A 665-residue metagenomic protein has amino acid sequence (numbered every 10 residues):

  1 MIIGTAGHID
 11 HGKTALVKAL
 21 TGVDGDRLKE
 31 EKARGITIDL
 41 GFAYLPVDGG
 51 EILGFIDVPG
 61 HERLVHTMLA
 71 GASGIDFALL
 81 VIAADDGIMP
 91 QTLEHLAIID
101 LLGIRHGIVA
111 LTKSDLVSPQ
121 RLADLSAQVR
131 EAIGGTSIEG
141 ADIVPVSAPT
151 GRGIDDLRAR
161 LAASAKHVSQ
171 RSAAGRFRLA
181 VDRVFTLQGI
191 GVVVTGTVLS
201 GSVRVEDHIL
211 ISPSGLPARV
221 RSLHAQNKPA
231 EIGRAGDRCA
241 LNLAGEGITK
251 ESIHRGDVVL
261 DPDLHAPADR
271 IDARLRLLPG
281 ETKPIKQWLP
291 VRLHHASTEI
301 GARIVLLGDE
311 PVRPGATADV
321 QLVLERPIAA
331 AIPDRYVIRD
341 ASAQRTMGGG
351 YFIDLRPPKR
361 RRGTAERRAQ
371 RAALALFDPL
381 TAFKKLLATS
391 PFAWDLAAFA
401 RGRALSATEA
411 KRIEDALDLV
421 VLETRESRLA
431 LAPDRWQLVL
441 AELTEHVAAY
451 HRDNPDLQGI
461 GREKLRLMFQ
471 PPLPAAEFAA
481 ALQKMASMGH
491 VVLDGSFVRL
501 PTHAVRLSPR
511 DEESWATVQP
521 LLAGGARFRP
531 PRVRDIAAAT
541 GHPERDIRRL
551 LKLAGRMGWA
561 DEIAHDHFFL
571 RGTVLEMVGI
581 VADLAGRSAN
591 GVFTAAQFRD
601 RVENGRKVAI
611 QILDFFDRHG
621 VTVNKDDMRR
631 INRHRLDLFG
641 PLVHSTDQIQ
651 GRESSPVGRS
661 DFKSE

Functional and structural regions predicted by a protein language model:
M1-V58: Conserved G1/Walker A P-loop phosphate-binding module
I9, I36-I38, Y44-G49, A70-G74 (+2 more regions): Conserved catalytic network of the ASCE P-loop NTPase/AAA+ motor domain
D10, L16, G35, D57 (+15 more regions): Residue-level signature of catalytic and energy-coupling elements of molecular machines, predominantly ATP/GTP-dependent
I52, V58-R63, S73-A123: Conserved Switch II/interswitch segment of TRAFAC-class P-loop GTPases
H61-E62, D85-M89, I104, K113-S118 (+7 more regions): Conserved nucleotide-binding/hydrolysis micro-motifs of P-loop NTPases
S114, Q120, E131-E281: Conserved catalytic-core segments of large NTP-driven translation/proteostasis enzymes
V117-L122, E131, G247-E562, R571-V621 (+1 more regions): C-terminal effector modules of nucleic-acid-centric enzymes and ribosome-associated factors
S655-P656: Short glycine-rich, low-complexity segments
